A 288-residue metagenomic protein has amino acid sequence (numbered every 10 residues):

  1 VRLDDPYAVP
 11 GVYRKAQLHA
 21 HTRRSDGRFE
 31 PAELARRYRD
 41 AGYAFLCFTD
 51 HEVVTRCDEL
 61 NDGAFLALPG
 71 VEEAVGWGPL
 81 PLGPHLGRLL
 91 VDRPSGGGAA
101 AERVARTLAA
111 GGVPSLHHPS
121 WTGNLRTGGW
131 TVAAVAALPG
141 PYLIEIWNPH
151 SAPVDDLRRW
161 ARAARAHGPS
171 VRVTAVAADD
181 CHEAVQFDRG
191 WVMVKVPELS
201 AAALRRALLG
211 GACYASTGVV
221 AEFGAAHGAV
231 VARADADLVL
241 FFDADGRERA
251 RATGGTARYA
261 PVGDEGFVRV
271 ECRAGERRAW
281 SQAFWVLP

Functional and structural regions predicted by a protein language model:
V1-Y13, H21, H167-T174, D179-P288: C-terminal functional module detector
R2-V132, A137-P139, E145-A163, S170-A184 (+1 more regions): A metal-dependent hydrolase metal-coordination microenvironment
